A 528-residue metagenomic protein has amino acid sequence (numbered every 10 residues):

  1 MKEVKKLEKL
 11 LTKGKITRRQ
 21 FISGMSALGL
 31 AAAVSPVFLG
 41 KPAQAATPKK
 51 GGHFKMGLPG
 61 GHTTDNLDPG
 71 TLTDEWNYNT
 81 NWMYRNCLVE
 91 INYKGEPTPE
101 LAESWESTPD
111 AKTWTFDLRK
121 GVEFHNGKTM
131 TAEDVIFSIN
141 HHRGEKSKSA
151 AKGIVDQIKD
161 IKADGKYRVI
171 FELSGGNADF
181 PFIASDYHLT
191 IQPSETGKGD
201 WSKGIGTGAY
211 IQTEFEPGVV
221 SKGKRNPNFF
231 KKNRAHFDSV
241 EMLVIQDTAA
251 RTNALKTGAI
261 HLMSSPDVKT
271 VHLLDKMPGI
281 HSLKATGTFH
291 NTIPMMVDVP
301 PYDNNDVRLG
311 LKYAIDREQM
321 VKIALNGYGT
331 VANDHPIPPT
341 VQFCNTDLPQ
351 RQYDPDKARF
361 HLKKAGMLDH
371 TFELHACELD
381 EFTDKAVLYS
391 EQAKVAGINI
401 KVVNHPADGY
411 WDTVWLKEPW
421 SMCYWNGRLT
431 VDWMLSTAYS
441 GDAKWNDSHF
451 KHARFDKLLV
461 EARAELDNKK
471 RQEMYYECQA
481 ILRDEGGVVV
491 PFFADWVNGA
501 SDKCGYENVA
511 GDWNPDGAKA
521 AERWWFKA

Functional and structural regions predicted by a protein language model:
M1-T17, A27-G29: N-terminal secretory signal peptides
M25-K41, E216, V220, N291 (+3 more regions): Detector for C-terminal structural segments
K55, T131-S138, K166-E172, G208-A209 (+7 more regions): Alpha-helical secondary-structure segments
G57-P109, N140, I205-T207: N-terminal lobe/hinge region of extracytoplasmic solute-binding protein
N92-E96, A184-A235, S239, D247-A249 (+3 more regions): Gly/Pro-rich hinge or "lid" segments in bacterial periplasmic/extracellular proteins
E103-K148, I170, A254, P301: Aromatic- and charge-enriched surface segment that lines or borders ligand/interaction sites
D117, A151-S194: Surface-exposed binding/hinge segments that line and control ligand-binding clefts or catalytic entry sites
N228-L273, S390-E391, N399-K401: Ligand-site clamp/hinge motif
